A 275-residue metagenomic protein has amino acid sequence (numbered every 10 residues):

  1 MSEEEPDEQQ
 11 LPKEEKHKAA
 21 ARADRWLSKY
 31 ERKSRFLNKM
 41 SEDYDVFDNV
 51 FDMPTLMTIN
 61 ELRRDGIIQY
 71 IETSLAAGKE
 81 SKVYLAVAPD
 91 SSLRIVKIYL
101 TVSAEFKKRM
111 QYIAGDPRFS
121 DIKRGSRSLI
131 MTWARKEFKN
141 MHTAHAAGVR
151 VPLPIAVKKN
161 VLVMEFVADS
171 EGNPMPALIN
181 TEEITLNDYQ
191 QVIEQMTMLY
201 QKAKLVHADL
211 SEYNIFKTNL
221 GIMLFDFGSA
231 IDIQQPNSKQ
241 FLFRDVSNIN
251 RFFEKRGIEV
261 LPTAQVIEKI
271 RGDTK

Functional and structural regions predicted by a protein language model:
S2: Phosphate-handling architecture centered on phosphoinositide signaling
E5-T73: Juxta-kinase regulatory segment immediately upstream of eukaryotic protein kinase catalytic domains
K39, F47-P174: Conserved ATP-binding subdomain of kinase catalytic cores across diverse folds
F47, L129, T181-I184, Q234 (+1 more regions): Pocket-edge positions in alpha/beta enzyme catalytic cores
L100, A168, E212, K217 (+1 more regions): Short, glycine/acidic-enriched loop or turn micro-motifs at the edges of active sites
G125-V151, V157-K158, M175-A208, Y213 (+4 more regions): Conserved kinase catalytic-core helix
G172-L178, D232-Q235: Short small-residue beta-strand/loop micro-motif enriched in glycine and branched aliphatics
D188, Q201-H207, T218-K275: C-lobe/activation-segment region of protein kinase-like
